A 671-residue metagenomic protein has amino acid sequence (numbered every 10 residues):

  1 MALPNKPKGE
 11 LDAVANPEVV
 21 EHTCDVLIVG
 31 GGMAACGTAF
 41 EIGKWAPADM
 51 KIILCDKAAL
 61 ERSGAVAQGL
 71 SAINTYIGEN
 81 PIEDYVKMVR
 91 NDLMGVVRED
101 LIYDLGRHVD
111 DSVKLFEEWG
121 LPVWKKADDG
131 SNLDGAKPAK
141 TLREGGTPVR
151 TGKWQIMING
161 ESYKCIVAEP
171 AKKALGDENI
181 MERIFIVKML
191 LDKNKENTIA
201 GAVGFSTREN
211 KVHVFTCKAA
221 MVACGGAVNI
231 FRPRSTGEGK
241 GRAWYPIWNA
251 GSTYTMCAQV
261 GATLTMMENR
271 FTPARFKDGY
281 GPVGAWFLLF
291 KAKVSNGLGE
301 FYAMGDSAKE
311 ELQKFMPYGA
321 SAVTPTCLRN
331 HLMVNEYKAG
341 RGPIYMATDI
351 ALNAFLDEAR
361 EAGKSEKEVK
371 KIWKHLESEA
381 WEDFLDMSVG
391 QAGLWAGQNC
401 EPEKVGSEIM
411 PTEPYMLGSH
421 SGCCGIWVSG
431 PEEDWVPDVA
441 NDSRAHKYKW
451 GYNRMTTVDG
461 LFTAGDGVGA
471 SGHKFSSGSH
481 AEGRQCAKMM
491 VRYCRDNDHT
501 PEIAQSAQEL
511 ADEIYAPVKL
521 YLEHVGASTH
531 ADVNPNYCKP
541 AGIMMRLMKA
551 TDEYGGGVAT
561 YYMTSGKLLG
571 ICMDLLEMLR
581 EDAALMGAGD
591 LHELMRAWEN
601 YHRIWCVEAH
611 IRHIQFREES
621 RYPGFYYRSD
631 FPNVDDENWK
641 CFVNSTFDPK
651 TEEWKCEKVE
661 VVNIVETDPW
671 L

Functional and structural regions predicted by a protein language model:
M1-V26, K44-W45: Extreme N-terminal leader/targeting segments of oxidoreductases
E21-C24, E209-A219: Core beta-strand elements of the Rossmann-like FAD/NAD(P) dinucleotide-binding domain in flavoenzyme oxidoreductases
V26-I53: N-terminal Rossmann-like FAD-binding beta1-loop-alpha1 element of flavoenzymes
W45-A67: Glycine-rich FAD pyrophosphate-binding loop
I73-L105: Glycine-rich active-site loop/strand segments that organize a redox cofactor
W119-T198, M267-G472, D552-L671: Mobile, glycine/GP-rich and aromatic-enriched active-site lid/loop segments adjacent to catalytic centers
V222-G281, G472, S476-M489: Glycine-rich loop(s) and the adjacent beta-strand/alpha-helix scaffold that form part
R495-G589: Long, amphipathic alpha-helical stalk/connector segments used for oligomerization, subunit docking, or mechanical
